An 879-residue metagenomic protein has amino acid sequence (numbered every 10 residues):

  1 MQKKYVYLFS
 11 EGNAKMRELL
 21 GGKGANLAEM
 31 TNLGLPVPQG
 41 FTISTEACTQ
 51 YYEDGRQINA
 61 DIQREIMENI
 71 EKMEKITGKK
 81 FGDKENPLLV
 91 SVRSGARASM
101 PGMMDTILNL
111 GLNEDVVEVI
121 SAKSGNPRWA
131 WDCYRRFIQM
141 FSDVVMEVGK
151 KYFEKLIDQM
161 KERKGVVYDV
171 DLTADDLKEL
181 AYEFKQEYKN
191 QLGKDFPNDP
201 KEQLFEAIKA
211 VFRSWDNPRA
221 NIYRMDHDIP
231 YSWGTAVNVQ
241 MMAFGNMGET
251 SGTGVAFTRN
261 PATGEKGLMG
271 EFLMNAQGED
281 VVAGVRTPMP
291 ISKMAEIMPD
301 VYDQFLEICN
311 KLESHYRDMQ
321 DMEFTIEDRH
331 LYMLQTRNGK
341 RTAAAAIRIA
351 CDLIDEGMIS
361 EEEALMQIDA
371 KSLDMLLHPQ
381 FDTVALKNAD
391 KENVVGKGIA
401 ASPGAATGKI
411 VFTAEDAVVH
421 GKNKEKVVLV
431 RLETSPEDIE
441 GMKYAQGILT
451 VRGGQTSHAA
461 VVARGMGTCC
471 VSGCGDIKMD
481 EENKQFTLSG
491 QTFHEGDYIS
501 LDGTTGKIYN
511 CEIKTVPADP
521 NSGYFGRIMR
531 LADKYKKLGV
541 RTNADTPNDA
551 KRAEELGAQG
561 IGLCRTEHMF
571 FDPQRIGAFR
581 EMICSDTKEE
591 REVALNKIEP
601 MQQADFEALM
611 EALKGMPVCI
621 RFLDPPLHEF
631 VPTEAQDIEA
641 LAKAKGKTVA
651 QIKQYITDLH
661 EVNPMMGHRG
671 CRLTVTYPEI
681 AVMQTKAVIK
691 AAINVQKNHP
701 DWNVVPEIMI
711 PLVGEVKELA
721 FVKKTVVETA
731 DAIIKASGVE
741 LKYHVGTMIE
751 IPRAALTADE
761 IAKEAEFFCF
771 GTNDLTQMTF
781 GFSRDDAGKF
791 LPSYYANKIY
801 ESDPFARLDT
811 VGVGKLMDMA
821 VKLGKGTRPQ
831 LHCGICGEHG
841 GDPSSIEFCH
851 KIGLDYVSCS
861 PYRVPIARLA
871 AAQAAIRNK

Functional and structural regions predicted by a protein language model:
M1-A389, V419, E425-V428, S435-E437 (+11 more regions): Nucleotide/phosphate-binding sheet-loop regions of phosphoryl- and nucleotidyl-transfer enzymes
F41, V451-G453, S472-G475, C564 (+2 more regions): Short beta->alpha connector loops at strand-helix junctions that form conserved, small/polar/Pro-enriched
R93, P520-N521, R527, L531-K879: Conserved alpha/beta-domain cores
N238, V411, V428-V430, L449 (+3 more regions): Structural motif
L334-T336, H494-N543, D549: C-terminal domain-closing interface element
M358-Y444, K507-I508, E512-I513, I528-D533 (+1 more regions): Protease-associated
Q446-R452, C470, G834: A short, small-residue-rich loop immediately preceding and capping a beta-strand
M466-T468: Residues forming the flavin
